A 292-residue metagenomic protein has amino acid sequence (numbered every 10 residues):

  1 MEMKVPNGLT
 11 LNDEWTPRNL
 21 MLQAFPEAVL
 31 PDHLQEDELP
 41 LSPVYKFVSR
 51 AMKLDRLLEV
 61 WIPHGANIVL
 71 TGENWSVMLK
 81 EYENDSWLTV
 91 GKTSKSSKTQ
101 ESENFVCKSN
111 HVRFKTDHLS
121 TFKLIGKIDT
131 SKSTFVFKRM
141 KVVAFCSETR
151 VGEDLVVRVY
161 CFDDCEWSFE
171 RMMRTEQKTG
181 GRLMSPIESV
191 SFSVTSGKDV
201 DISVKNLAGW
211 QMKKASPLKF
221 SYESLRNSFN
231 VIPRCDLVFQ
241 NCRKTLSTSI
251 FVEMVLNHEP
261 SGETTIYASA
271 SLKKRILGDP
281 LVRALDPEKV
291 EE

Functional and structural regions predicted by a protein language model:
M1-E292: Proteolytic cleavage junctions
